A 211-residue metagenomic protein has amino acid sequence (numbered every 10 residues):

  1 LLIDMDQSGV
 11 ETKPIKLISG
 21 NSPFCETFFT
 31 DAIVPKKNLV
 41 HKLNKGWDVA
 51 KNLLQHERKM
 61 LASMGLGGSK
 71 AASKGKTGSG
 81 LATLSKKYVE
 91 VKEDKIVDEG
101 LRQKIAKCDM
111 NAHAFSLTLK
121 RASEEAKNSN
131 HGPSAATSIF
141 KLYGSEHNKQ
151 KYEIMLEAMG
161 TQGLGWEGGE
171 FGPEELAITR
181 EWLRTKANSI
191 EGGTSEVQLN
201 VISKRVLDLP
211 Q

Functional and structural regions predicted by a protein language model:
L1-K86, K204, L209-Q211: FAD-binding core of flavoproteins
Q55-Q211: Alpha-helical interface subdomain recognition
